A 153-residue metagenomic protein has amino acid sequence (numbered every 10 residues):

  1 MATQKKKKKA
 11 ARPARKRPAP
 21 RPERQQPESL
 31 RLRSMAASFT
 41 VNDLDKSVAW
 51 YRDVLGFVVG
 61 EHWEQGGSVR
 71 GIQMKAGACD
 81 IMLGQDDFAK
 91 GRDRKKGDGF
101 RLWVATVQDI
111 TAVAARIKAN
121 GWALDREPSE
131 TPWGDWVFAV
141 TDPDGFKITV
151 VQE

Functional and structural regions predicted by a protein language model:
A2-S38, A49, V54-T141, V151-E153: Vicinal oxygen chelate
V41-D45: Short acidic-aromatic low-complexity motifs
D144: C-terminal catalytic core of tyrosine-transesterase DNA break-rejoin enzymes
